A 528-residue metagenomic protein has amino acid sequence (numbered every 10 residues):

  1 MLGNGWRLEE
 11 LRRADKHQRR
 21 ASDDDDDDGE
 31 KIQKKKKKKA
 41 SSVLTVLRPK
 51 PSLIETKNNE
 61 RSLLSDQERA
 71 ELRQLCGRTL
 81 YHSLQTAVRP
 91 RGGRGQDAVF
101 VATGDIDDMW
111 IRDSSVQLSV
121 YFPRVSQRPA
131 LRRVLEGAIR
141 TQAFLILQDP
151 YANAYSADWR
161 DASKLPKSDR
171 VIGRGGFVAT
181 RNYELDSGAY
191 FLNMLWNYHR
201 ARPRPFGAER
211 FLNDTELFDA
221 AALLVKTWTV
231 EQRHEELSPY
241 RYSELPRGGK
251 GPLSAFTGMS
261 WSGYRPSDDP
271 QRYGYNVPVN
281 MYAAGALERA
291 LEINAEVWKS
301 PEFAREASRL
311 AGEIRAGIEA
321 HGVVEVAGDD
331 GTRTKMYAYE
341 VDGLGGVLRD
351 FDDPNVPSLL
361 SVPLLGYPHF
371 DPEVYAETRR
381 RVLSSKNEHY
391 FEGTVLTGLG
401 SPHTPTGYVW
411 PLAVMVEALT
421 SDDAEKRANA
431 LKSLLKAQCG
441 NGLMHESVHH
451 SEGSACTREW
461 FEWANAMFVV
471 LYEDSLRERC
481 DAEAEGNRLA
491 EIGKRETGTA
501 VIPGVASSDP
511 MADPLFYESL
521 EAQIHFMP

Functional and structural regions predicted by a protein language model:
L2-D15, K39-R112, D149, P166: Low-complexity, Ser/Thr/Pro/Gly-enriched N-terminal "stalk/linker" regions
S22-G29: Acidic, Ser/Thr-interspersed intrinsically disordered low-complexity regions
A40-R48, V99-S115, L135, F144 (+9 more regions): Solvent-exposed loop and edge beta-strand segments that line ligand/cofactor-binding and catalytic clefts
P49-D66, S115-P129, Y190-R210, M281-S300 (+3 more regions): Well-ordered alpha-helical scaffold segments within catalytic/enzyme domains
R69, R73-Y81, L118, F122 (+9 more regions): Hydrophobic core segments within long, regular secondary-structure runs in both alpha- and beta-rich folds
D107-S243, F461-R477: Aromatic-rich carbohydrate-recognition surfaces in CAZymes
I111, L147-A154, D158, A162-G176 (+3 more regions): Extended ligand-binding clefts on enzyme/binding-domain cores
P301-L344, H369-M467, D474-P528: Non-catalytic carbohydrate-binding regions of carbohydrate-active enzymes
